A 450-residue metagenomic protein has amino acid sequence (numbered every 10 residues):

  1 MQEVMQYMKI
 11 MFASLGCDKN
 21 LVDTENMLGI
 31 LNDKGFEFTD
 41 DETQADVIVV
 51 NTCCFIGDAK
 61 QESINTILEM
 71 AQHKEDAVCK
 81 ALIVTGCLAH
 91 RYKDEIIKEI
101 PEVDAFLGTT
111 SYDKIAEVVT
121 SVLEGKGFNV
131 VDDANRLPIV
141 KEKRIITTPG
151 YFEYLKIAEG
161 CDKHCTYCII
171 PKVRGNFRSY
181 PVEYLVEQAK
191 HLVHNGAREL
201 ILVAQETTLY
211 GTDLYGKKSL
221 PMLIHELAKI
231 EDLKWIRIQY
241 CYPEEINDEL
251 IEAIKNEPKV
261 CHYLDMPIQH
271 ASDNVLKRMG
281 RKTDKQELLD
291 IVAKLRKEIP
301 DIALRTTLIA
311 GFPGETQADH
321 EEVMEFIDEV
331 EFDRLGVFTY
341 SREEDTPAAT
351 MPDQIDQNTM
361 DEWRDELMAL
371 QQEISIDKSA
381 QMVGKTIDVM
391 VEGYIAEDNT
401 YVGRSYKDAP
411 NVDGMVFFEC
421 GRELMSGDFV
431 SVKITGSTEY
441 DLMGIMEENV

Functional and structural regions predicted by a protein language model:
Q2-Y210, E249, V260, L264 (+6 more regions): Proteins enriched for Cys/Gly/acidic motifs involved in redox and nucleic-acid/cofactor modification
E3, T350-V450: Terminal RNA-binding accessory module
C54-A59, A197-M222, E226, I230 (+3 more regions): Conserved glycine-rich "GG(E/T)P / GGGxP" loop and the immediately following alpha-helix in the radical SAM core
A89-H90, V203-Q205, C241, Q269 (+3 more regions): Short loop/turn motifs enriched for small/polar and acidic residues
H164, C168, K172-G175, W235-E244 (+4 more regions): Conserved strand-turn element in the central/C-terminal portion of the radical SAM core barrel that lines
L185, L202, I238, M266 (+6 more regions): Conserved, mostly hydrophobic/aromatic
H194, P221-M222, K229-I230, W235-I236 (+1 more regions): Radical SAM/AdoMet-radical enzyme domain recognition
Y215-A228, D248-H262, E315-F332, Q357-E362 (+1 more regions): Short, electropositive alpha-helical surface patch
